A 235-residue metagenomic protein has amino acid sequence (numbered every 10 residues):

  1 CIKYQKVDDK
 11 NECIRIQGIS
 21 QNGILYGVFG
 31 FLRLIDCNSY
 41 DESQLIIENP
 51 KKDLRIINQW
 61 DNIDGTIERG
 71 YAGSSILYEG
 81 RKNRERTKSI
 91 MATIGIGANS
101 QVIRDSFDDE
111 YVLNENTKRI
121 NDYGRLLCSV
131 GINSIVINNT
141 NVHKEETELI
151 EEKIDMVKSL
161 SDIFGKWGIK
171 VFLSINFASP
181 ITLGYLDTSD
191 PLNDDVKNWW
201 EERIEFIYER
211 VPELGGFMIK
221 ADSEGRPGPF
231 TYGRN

Functional and structural regions predicted by a protein language model:
K3-V196, E205, E209-M218: Feature activates predominantly on carbohydrate-active enzymes
W200: Catalytic or ion-translocation cores adjacent to nucleophile or general acid/base/metal-coordination motifs in diverse
E224, R234: Aromatic-residue-lined binding/catalytic grooves and analogous aromatic/hydrophobic interfacial grooves in multimeric
F230: Active-site-proximal, well-structured secondary-structure segments within enzyme catalytic domains
